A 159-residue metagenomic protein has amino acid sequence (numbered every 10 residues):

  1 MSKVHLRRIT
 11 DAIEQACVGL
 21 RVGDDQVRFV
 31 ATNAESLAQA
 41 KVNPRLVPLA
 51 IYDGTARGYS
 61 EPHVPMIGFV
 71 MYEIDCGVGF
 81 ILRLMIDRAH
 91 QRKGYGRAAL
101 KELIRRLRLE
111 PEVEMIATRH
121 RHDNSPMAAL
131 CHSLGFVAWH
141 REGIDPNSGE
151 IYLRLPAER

Functional and structural regions predicted by a protein language model:
S2-L82, D87-A89, L100-E102, R106 (+3 more regions): Acetyl-CoA-dependent GNAT
D87, Q91-R92, D123: Glycine-/small-residue-rich active-site loops that bind phosphorylated ligands and cofactors
K93-A98: A short glycine-leucine-enriched loop at secondary-structure breakpoints that most characteristically corresponds
L109-R119: Conserved GNAT acetyl-CoA-binding A-motif
T118-A128, I144-P146: Conserved beta-strand-loop-alpha-helix junction that forms the acyl-donor binding cleft
R119, N147-R159: Terminal substrate-recognition subdomain of acyl/acetyltransferases
L130-C131, F136: Conserved active-site tyrosine of GNAT-family acetyltransferases
